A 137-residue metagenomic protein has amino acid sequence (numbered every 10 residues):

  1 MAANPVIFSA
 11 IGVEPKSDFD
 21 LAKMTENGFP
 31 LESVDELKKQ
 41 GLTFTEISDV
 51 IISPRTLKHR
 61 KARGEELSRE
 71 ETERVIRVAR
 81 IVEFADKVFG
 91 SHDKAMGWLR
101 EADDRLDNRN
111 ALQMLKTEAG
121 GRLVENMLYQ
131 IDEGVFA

Functional and structural regions predicted by a protein language model:
M1-A137: Non-transmembrane "mature" sequence context
